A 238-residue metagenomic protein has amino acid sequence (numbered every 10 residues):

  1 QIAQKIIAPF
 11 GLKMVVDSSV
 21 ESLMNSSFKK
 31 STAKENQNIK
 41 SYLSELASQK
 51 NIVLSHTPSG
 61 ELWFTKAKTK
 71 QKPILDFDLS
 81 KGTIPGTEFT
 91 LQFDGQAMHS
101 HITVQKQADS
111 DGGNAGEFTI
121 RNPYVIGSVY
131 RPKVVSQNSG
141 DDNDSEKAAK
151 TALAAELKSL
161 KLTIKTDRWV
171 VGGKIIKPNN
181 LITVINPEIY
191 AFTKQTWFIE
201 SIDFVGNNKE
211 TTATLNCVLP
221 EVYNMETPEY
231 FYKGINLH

Functional and structural regions predicted by a protein language model:
Q1-K13, T212: Surface-exposed cap/loop segments at beta↔alpha junctions
I2, Y42, Q49-K50, I185 (+1 more regions): Short, hydrophobic/aromatic alpha-helical segments in well-folded domains
I6, K66-K68, K106-A108: Short, structured patches in soluble enzyme cores that scaffold and shape functional sites
M14-Q96: Short beta-strand-centered interaction patches in the first periplasmic/extracellular domains of large envelope
T83-H238: An acidic/polar, Gly/Ser/Thr-rich interaction patch typically located in mid-to-C-terminal regions of proteins
